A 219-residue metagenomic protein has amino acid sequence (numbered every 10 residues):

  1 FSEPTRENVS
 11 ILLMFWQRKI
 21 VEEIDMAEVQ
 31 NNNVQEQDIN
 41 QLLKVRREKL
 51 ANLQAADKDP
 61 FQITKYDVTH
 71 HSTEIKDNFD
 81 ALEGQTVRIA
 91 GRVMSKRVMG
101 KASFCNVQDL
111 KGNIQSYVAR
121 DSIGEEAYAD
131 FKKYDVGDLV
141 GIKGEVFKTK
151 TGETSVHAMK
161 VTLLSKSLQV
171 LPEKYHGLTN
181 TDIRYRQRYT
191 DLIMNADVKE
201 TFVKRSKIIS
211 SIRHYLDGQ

Functional and structural regions predicted by a protein language model:
V9, Q17, V21-Q219: Class II aminoacyl-tRNA synthetase catalytic cores and aaRS-like
